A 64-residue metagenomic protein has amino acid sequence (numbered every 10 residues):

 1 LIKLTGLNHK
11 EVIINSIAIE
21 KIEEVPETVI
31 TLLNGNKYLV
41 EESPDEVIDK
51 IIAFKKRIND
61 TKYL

Functional and structural regions predicted by a protein language model:
L1-I13, I17-L64: Eukaryotic intrinsically disordered, low-complexity regulatory linkers and tails enriched in Ser/Thr/Pro
